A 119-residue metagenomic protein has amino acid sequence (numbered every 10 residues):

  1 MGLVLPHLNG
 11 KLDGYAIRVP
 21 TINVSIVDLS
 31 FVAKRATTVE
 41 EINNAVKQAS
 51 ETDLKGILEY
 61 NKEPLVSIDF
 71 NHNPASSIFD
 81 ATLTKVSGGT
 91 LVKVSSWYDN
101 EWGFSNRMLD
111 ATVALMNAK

Functional and structural regions predicted by a protein language model:
M1-V92, K119: C-terminal substrate-binding/catalytic lobe of Rossmann-fold NAD(P)-dependent oxidoreductases
R18-I22, W97-F104: Glycine-rich phosphate/pyrophosphate-binding beta-alpha loops
N106-K119: Internal hydrophobic alpha-helix adjacent to the cofactor/substrate pocket in enzyme cavities
